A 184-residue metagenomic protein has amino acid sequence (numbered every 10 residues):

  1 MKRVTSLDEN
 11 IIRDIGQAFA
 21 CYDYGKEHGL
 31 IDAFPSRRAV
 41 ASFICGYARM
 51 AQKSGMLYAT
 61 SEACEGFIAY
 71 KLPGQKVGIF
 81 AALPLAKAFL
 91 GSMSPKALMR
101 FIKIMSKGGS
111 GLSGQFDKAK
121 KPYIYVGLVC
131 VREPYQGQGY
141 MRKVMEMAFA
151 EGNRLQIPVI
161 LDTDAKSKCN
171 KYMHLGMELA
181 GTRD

Functional and structural regions predicted by a protein language model:
M1-Q17, C21-D23: A short beta-loop-alpha structural element at the N-terminal edge of CoA-dependent acyl/N-acetyltransferase catalytic
F34-M56: Active-site rim helix/loop that mediates acceptor-substrate recognition in acyltransferases
K53-K71: Conserved beta-hairpin
F67-C130: Conserved acyl-donor/pantetheine-binding loop and adjacent beta-alpha core of acyl/acetyltransferases and related
Y123-I124, E151-D164: Conserved GNAT acetyl-CoA-binding A-motif
G127-Q136, I160-C169, D184: Conserved beta-strand-loop-alpha-helix junction that forms the acyl-donor binding cleft
V131, G137-A150: Conserved acetyl-CoA-binding loop-helix of GNAT-fold acetyltransferases
R142, R154-Q156, A165-T182: Conserved active-site alpha-helix within GNAT-family acetyltransferase domains
